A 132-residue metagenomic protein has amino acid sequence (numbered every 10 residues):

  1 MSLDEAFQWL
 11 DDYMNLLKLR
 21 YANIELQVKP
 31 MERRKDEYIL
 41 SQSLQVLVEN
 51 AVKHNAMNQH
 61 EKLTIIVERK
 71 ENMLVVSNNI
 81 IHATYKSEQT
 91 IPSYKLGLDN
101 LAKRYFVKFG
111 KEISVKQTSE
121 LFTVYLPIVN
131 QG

Functional and structural regions predicted by a protein language model:
M1-K116, E120-P127: Two-component histidine phosphotransfer core
V129-G132: C-terminal end segment of the histidine kinase catalytic
